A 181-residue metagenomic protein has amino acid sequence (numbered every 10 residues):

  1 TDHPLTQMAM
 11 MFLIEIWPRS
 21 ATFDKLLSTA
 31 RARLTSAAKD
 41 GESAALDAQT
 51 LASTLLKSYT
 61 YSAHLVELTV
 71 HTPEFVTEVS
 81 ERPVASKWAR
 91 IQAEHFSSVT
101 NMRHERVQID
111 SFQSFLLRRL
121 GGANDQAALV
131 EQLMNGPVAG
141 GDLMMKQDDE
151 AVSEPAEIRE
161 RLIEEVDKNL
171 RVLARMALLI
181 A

Functional and structural regions predicted by a protein language model:
T1-A181: Long, charge-rich, low-complexity alpha-helical segments
